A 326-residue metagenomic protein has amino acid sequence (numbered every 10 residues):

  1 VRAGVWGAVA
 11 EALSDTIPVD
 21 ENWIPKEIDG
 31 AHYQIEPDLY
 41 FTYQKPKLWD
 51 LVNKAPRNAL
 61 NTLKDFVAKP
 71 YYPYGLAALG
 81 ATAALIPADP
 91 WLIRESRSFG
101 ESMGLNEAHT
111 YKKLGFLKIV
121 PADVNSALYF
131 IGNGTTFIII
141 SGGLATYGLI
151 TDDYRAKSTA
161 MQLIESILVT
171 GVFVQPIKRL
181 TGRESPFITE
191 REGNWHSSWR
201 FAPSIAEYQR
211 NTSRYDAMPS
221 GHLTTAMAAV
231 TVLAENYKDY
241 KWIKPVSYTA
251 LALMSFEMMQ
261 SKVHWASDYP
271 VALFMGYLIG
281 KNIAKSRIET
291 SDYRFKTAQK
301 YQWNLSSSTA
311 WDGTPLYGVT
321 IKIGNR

Functional and structural regions predicted by a protein language model:
V1-N133, F137-Y147, L180, T189-E190 (+3 more regions): N-terminal targeting leaders of membrane proteins
P73, T135, T159-Q162, W242-T249 (+1 more regions): Alpha-helical transmembrane segments of integral membrane proteins
L76, I138, G142, V169-F173 (+2 more regions): Hydrophobic alpha-helical transmembrane segments of multipass integral membrane proteins
A81, L85, D89, V169-V174 (+3 more regions): Alpha-helical transmembrane segments of multipass membrane proteins
A88-D89, T151-D152, T181-G182, K238 (+1 more regions): Short helix-capping/hinge motifs at transmembrane helix termini and TM-loop junctions
G148-F173, I177: Interfacial segments of alpha-helical transmembrane regions
T170-E192: Transmembrane alpha-helix/helix-exit interface in multi-pass inner-membrane proteins
R191-G318: Membrane-embedded catalytic cores of phosphoryl/pyrophosphoryl-handling enzymes
